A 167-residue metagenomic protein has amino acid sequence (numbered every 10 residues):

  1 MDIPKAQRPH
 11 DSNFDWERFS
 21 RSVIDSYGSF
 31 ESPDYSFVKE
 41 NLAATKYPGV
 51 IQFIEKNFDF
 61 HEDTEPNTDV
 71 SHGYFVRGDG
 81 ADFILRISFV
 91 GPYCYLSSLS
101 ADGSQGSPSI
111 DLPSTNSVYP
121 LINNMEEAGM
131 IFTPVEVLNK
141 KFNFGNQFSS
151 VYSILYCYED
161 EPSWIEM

Functional and structural regions predicted by a protein language model:
D2-E127: Extended, charge-biased low-complexity segments that typically form long amphipathic alpha-helices/coiled-coils
N123-M167: Acidic, proline/glycine-rich low-complexity IDRs
